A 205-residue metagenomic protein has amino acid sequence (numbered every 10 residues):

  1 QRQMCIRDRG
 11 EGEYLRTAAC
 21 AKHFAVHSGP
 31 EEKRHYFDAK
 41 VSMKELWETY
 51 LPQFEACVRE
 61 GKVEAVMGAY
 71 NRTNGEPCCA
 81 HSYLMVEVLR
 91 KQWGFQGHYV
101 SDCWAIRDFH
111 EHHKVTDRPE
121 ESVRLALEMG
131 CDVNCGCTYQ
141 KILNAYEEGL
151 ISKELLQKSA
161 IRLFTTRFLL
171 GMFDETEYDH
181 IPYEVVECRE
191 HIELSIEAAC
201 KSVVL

Functional and structural regions predicted by a protein language model:
Q1-Q3, R7-L205: Glycoside hydrolase catalytic-domain context in secreted enzymes
